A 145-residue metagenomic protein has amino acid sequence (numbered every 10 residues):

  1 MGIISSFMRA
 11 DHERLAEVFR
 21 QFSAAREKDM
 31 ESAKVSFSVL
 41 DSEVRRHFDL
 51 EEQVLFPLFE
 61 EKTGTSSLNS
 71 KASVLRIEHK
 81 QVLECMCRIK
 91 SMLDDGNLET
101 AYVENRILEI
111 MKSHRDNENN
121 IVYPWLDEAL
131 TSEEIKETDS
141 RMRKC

Functional and structural regions predicted by a protein language model:
M1-C145: Small-residue-biased structural context
